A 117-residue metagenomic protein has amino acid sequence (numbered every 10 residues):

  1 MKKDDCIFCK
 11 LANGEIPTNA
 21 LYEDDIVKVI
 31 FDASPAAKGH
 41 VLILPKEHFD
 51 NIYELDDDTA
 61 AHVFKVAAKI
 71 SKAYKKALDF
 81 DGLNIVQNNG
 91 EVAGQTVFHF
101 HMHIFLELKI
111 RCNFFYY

Functional and structural regions predicted by a protein language model:
M1-Y117: HIT superfamily nucleotide-processing domains
